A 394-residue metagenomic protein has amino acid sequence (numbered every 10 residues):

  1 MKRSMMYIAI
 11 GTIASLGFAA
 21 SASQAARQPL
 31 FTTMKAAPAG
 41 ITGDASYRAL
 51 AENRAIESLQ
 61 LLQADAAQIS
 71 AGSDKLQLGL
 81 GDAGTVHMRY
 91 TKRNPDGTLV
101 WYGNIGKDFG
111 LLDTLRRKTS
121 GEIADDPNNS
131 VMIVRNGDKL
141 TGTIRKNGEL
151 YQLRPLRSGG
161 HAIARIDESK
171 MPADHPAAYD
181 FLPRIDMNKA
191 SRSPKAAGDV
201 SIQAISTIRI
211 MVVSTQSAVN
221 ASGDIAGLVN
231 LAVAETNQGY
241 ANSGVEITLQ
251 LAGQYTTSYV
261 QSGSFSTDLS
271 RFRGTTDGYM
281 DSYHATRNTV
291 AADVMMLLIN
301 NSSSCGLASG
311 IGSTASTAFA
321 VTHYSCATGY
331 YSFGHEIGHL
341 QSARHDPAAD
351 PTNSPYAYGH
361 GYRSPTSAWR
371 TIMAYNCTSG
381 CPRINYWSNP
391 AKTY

Functional and structural regions predicted by a protein language model:
K2-S21: Gram-negative bacterial Sec-dependent N-terminal signal peptides
A22-E149, R273-G274: N-terminal prosegments of processed precursors
A26-G40, A162-T314: Fold-level signature of zinc-dependent metallopeptidase catalytic domains
R89-I202, V212-N220: Von Willebrand factor
I105, R145-K146, L156, I166 (+6 more regions): Active-site-proximal beta-strand/loop segments in catalytic clefts of secreted hydrolases
G137, I205, A291, T366-R370: Short, solvent-exposed loop/turn segments at the edges of secondary structure
Q254-S270, T317-T393: The catalytic-center signature of Zn2+-dependent metalloproteases
